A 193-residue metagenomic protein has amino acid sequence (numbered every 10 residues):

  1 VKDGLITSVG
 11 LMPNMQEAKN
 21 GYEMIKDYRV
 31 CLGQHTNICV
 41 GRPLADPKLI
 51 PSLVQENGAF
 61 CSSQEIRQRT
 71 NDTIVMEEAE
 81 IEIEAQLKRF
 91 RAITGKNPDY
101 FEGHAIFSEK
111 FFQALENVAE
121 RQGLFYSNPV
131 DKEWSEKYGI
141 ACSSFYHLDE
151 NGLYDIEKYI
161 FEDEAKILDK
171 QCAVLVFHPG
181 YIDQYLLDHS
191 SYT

Functional and structural regions predicted by a protein language model:
K2-D3, A18-G33, K48-G58, R91-T94 (+1 more regions): Acidic (Asp/Glu)-rich catalytic clusters
I6-G10, R29-H35, P98-E102, F125-Y126 (+2 more regions): Structural preference for beta-strand elements that scaffold enzyme active sites
M12-N14, H35-C39, H104-I106, D131-K132 (+2 more regions): Active-site beta-loop-alpha junctions enriched in small/polar residues
C31-I38, E56-S63, V174-H178: Non-cysteine beta-strand/loop elements that form the S-adenosyl-L-methionine
R42-K48, F112-Q113, Y154-I156, D183-Y192: Histidine/acidic-residue-rich catalytic or RNA/ligand-binding cores of hydrolases and nuclease-related proteins
P43-T73, S191: Active-site gating loops and adjacent loop-to-helix segments of metal-dependent hydrolytic enzymes
M76-E162, K166: Catalytic domains of cell-wall/extracellular-matrix polysaccharide-remodeling enzymes, centered on de-N-acetylation
Y146, I160-T193: C-terminal active-site rim and adjoining tail of enzyme catalytic domains
